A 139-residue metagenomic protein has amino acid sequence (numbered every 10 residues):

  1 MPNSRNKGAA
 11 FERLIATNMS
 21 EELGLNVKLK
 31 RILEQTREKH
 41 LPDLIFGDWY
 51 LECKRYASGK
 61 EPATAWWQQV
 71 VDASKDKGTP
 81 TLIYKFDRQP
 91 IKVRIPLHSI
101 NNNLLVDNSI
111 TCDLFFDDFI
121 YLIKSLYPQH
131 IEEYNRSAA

Functional and structural regions predicted by a protein language model:
M1-A139: Catalytic phosphate/metal-binding cores of nucleic-acid and nucleotide-processing enzymes, i.e., regions that mediate
